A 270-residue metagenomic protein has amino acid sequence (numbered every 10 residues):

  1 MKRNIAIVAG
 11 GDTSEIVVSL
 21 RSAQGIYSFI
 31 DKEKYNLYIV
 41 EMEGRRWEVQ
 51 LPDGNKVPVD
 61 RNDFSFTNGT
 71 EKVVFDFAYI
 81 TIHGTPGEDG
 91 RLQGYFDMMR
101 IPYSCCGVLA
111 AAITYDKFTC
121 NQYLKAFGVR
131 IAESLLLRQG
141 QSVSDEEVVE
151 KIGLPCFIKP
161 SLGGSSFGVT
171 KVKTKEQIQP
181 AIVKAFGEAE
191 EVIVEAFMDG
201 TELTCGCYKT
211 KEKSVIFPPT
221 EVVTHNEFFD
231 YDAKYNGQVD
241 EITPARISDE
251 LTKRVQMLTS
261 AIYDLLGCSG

Functional and structural regions predicted by a protein language model:
M1-L109, I113-Y115, T119, R138-E147: ATP-binding N-terminal substructure of ATP-dependent carboxylate-amine bond-forming enzymes
R3-A9, T13, R21, K72 (+2 more regions): Active-site nucleotide/adenylate-binding loops and adjacent lid/helix of ATP-dependent enzymes
S104, A132-E133, F217, F229: A short, local hydrophobic-aromatic micro-motif
K173-M257, I262: Phosphate-binding site of ATP-dependent enzymes
G267: Phosphate/ribose-recognition catalytic cores of enzymes acting on nucleotide-derived substrates
